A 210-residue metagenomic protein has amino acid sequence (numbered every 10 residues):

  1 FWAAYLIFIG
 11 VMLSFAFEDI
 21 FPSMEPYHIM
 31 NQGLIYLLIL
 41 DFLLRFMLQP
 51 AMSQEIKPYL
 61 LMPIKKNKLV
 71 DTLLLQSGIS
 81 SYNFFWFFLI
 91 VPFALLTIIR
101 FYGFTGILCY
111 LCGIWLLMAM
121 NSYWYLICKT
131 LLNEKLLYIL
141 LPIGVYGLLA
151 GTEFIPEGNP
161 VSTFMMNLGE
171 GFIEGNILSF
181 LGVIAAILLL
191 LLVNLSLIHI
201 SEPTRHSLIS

Functional and structural regions predicted by a protein language model:
F1-I56, K66-R205, S210: Hydrophobic alpha-helical transmembrane segments of membrane proteins
